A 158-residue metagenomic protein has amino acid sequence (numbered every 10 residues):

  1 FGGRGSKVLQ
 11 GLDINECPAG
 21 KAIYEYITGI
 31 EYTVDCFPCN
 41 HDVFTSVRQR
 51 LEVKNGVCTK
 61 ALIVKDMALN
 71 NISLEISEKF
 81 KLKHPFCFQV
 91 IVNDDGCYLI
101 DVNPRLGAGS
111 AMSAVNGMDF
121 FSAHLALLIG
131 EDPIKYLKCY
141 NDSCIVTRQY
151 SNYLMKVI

Functional and structural regions predicted by a protein language model:
F1-T28, C39-V43, D66-N71: Active-site nucleotide/adenylate-binding loops and adjacent lid/helix of ATP-dependent enzymes
Y26-I30, K81-K83: A short catalytic or substrate-binding loop motif that flags glycine-/basic-rich loops and adjacent residues that bind
T33-C36: Short beta-strand scaffold segments in enzyme catalytic cores
N40, L51-V53, R105-G107: Short, surface-exposed beta-strand-loop junctions and turns on beta-sheet-rich folds
V43-R50, K54, I76: Catalytic core of tubulin tyrosine ligase-like
G56-L99, N103-P104, A114, L128: A long amphipathic alpha-helix within ATP-dependent nucleotide-binding catalytic cores
N93, A123-I158: Peripheral (often C-terminal) accessory segments that flank ATP-dependent C-N-forming ligase machineries
S110-M112: Extended hydrophobic-aromatic, low-complexity segments
